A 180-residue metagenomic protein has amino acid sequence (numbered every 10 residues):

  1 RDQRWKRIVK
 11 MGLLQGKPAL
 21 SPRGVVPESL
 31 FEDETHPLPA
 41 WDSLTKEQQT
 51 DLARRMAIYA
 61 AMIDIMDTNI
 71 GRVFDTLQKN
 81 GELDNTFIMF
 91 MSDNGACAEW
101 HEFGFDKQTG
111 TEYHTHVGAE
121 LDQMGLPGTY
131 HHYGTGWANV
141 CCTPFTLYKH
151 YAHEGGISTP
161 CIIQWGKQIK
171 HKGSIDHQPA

Functional and structural regions predicted by a protein language model:
R1, E28-E34, W100-E112: Aromatic- and acidic-residue-enriched segments that line the glycan-binding/catalytic groove of carbohydrate-active
D2, A57-A60, D64-G71, N139 (+2 more regions): A structural signal for well-ordered alpha-helical segments within the folded catalytic domains of diverse enzymes
Q3-K10, K107-A119: A surface-exposed, glycine/aromatic-enriched loop/edge motif typical of exported proteins
R4-M66, L83-N85, A152: Anion-binding catalytic surfaces of enzymes that hydrolyze or transfer phosphate/sulfate esters
L14, P18-F31, I65-F103, N139-C142 (+1 more regions): Metal-dependent active-site segment of extracytoplasmic phospho-/sulfohydrolases and closely related
T45-K46, T50, F74-D75, Y113-A180: Substrate-binding rim/cap in mid-to-C-terminal beta-strand-loop elements of soluble/periplasmic
A96-W100, K107, H153-G155: Short catalytic/ligand-binding loop motif for oxyanion handling, primarily in non-cytosolic enzymes, centered on
